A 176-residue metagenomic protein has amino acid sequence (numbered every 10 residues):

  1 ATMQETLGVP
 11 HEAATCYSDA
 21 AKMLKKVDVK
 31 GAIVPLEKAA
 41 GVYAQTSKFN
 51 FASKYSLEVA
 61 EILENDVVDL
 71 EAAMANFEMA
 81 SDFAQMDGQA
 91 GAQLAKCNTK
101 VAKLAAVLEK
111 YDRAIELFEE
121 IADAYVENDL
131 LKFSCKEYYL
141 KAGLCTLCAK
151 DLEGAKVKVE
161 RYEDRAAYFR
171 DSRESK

Functional and structural regions predicted by a protein language model:
A1-K30, V34-K38: Eukaryotic helix-linker segments that join adjacent hydrophobic helices
Q4, Y17, M23-L24, Y43 (+7 more regions): Residue at a conserved register position within TPR or TPR-like alpha-solenoid repeats
L7, K26-V27, T46, D66-V67 (+3 more regions): Structural motif corresponding to the intra-repeat A-B loop/turn of tetratricopeptide repeats
P10-H11, K30, N50, E71 (+2 more regions): Residue signature of alpha-solenoid helical repeat architecture, marking inter-repeat boundaries and helix-start
C16, M23, P35, V42 (+7 more regions): Alpha-helical solenoid repeat scaffolds, predominantly canonical TPR units
S18, E37, L57, F169-K176: Charged, low-complexity intrinsically disordered segments
N76-A80, A90-K176: Structured C-terminal portions of repeat-based eukaryotic scaffold domains
